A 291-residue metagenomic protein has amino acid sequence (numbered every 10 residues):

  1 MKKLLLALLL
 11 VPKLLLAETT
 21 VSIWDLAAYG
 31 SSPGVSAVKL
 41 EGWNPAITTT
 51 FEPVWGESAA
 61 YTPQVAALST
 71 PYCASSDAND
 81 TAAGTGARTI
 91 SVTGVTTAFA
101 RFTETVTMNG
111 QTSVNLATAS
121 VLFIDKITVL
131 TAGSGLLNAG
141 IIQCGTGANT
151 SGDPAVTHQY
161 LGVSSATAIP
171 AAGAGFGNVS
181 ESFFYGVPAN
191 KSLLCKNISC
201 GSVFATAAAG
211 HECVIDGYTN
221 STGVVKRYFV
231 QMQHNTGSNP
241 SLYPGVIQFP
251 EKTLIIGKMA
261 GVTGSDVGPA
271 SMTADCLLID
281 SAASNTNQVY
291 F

Functional and structural regions predicted by a protein language model:
L4-K13: Sec-dependent N-terminal signal peptides
E18-F123, T131-F291: Beta-strand-centric surfaces of beta-sandwich/beta-rich domains
